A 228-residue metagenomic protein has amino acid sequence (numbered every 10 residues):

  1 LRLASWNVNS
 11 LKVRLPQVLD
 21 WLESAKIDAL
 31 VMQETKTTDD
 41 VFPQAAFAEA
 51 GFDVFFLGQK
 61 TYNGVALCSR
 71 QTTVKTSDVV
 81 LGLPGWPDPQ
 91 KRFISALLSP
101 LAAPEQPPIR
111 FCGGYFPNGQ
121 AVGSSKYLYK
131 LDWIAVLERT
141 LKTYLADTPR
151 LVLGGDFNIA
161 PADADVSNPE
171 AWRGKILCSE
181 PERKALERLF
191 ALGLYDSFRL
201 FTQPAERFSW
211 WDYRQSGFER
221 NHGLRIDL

Functional and structural regions predicted by a protein language model:
L1-E49, Y62-V65: N-terminal, active-site-proximal structural segment of metallo-dependent hydrolase catalytic domains
L1-S10, P108-G123, G154: Active-site-proximal beta-strand elements of phosphoester/diester hydrolases
W6-N7, L22-D40, F111, T140-D163 (+1 more regions): Active-site beta-strand/loop signature of hydrolases that rely on acidic residues for catalysis
D20-L22, R92-E105, V136-P149: Short amphipathic alpha-helices and their capping/turn segments at secondary-structure boundaries
T35-K36, F42-A121: Structured beta-strand-rich core segments of catalytic domains in phosphoester-bond hydrolases
A46-A50, W133-I226: Metal-dependent phosphoesterases centered on the DNase I-like endonuclease/exonuclease/phosphatase
L81-P84, F116-I134, E170-G174: Surface-exposed cleft-lining segments at the edges of enzyme active sites
